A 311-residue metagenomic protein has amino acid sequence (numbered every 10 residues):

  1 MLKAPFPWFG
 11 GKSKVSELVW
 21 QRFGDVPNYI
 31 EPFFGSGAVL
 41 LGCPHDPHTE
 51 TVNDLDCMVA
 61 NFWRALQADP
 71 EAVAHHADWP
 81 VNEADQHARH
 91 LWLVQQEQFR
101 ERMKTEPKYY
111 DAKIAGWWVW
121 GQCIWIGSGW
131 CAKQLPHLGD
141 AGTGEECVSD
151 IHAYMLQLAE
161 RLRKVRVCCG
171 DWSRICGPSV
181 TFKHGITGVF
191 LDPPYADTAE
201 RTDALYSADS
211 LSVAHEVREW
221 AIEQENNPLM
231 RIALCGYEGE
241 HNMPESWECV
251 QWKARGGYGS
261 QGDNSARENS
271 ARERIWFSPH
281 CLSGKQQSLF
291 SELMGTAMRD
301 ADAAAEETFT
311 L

Functional and structural regions predicted by a protein language model:
M1-T51, L55, V165, G170-G188 (+1 more regions): Class I S-adenosyl-L-methionine
M1-V15, P70-A204, E219, N226 (+1 more regions): SAM-dependent nucleic-acid methyltransferase catalytic core
Q21, D25-R100, G144: SAM cofactor-binding core of SAM-dependent methyltransferases, primarily the Rossmann-like beta-alpha-beta module
N61-L66, D85, E106-K113, W118 (+2 more regions): Short, surface-exposed, charge-dense and proline/glycine-enriched linear segments
